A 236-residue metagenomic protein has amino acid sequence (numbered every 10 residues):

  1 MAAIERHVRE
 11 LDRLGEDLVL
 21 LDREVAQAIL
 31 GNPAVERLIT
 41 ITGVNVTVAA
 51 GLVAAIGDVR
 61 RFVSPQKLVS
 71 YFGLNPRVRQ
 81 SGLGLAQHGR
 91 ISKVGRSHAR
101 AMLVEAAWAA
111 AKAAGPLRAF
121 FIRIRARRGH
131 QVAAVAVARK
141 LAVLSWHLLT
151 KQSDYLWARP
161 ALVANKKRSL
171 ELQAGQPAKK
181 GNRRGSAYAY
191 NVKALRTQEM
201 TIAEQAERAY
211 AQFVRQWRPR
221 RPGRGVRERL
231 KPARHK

Functional and structural regions predicted by a protein language model:
M1-K236: A detector of single, family-specific signature residues that are central to catalytic or substrate-handling motifs
